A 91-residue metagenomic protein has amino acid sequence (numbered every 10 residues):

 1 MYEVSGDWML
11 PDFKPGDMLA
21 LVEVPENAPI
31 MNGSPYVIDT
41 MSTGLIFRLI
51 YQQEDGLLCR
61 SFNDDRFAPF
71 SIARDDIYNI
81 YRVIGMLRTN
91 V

Functional and structural regions predicted by a protein language model:
M1-V91: Acidic/glycine-rich C-terminal interaction modules and beta/coil loop segments that lie outside canonical DNA-binding
